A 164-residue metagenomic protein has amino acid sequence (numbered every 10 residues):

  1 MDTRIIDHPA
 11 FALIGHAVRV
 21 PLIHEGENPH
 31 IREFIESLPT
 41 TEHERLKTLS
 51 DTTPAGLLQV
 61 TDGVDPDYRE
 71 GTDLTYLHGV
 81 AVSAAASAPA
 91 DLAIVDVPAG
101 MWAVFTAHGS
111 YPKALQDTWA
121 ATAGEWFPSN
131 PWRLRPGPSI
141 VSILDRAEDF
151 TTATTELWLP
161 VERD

Functional and structural regions predicted by a protein language model:
M1-D164: A solvent-exposed interaction/effector surface
